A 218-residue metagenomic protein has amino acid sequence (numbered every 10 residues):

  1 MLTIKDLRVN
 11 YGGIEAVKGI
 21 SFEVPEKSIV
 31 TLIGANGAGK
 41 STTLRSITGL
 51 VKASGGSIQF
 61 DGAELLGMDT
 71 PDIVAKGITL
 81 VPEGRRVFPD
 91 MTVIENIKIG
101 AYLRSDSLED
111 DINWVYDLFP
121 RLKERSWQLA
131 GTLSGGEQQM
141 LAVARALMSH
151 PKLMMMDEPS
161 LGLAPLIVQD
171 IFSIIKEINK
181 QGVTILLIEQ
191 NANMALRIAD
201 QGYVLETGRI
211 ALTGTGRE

Functional and structural regions predicted by a protein language model:
M1-E218: Glycine-rich phosphate-binding loops of nucleotide-dependent enzymes
